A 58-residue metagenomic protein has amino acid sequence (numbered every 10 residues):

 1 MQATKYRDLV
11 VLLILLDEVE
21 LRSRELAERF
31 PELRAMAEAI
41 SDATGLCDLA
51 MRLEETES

Functional and structural regions predicted by a protein language model:
M1-V10: Short, charge/polar-rich alpha-helical segments
V10-S58: Short, charge-rich amphipathic interface segments used for partner binding and complex assembly
